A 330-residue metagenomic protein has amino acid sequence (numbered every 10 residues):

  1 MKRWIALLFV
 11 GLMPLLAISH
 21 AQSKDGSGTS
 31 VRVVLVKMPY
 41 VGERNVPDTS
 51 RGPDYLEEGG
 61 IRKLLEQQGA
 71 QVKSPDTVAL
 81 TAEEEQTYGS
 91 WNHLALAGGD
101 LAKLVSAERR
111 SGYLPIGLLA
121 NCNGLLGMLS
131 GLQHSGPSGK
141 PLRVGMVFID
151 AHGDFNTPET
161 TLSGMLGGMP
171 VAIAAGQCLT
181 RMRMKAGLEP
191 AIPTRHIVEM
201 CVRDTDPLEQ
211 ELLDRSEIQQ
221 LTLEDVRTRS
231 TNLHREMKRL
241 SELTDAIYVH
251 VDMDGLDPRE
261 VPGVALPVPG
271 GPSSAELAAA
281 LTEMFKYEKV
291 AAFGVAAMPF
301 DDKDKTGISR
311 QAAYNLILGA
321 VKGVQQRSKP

Functional and structural regions predicted by a protein language model:
M1-W4: Positively charged n-region of N-terminal signal peptides that target proteins for export
A6-L15: Bacterial N-terminal signal peptides
I18-H20: Sec/Tat signal peptide C-region and signal peptidase I cleavage site
Q22-G117, G124, M128, S135-P141 (+1 more regions): Catalytic cores of soluble, metal-dependent hydrolases
G99, R109-G187, Y287-A291: Active-site histidine-anchored catalytic micro-motif
F148-A151, A175, H196, C201-D204 (+2 more regions): Short, structured patches in soluble enzyme cores that scaffold and shape functional sites
T180, V198-T205, S273-A275: A general structural motif
T205-D214: Short, glycine/polar-rich helix-capping loops at beta-to-alpha or helix-loop-helix junctions that flank or form
